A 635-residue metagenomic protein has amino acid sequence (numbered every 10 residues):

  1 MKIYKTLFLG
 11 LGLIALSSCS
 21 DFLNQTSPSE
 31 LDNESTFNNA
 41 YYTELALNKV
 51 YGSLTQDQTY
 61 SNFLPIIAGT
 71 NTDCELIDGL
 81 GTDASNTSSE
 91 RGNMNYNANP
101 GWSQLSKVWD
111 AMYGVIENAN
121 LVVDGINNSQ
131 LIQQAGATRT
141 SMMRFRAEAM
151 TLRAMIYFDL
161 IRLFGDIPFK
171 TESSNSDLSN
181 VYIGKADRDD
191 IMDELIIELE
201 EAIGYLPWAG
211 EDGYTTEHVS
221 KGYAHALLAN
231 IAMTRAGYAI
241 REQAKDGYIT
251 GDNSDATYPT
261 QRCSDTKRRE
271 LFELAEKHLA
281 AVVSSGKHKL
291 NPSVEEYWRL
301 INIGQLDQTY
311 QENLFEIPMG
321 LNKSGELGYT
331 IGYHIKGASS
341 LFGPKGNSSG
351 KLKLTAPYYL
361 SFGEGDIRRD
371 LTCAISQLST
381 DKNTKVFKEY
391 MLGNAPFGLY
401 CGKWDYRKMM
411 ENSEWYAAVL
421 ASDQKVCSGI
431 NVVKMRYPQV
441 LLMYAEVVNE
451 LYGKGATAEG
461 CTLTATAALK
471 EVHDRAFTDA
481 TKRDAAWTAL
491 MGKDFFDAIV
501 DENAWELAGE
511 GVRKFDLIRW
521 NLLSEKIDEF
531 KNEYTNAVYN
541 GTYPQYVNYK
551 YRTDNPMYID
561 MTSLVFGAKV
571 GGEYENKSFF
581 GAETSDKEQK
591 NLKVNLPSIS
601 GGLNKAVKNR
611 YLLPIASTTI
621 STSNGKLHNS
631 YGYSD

Functional and structural regions predicted by a protein language model:
M1-P28, D516: Bacterial Sec-dependent N-terminal signal peptides
S20-E90, G165-I167, T171, M192 (+6 more regions): An aromatic- and glycine-enriched ligand-binding surface/loop that stacks and positions planar moieties
N39, E44-T59, D83-F164, S179-T216 (+4 more regions): Conserved, well-structured interaction surfaces
M112-V115, E194-I196, I301-G332, H473 (+2 more regions): Long, intrinsically disordered, low-complexity segments
S173-S174, Y182-R188, A239-E273, N431-R436 (+1 more regions): Acidic, serine/threonine/proline-rich low-complexity intrinsically disordered regions
E217-L227, I231, V432-V440, F515-I518 (+1 more regions): Amphipathic alpha-helical protein-interaction segments enriched in hydrophobic
L360-Y437, Y631-D635: Flexible, polar/acidic helix-loop-strand segments at domain edges
